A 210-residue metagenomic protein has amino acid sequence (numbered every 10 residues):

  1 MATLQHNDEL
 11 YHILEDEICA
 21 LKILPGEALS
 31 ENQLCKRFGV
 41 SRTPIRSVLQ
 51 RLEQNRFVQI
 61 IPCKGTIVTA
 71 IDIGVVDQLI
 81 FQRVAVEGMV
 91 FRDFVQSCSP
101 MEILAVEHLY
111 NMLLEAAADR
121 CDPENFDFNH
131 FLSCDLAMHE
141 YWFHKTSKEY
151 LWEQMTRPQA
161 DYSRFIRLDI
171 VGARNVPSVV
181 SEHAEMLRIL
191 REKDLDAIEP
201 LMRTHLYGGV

Functional and structural regions predicted by a protein language model:
M1-Q96: Short linear motifs at protein or domain termini
N7, Y11, P177-V180, G209: Anionic, Ser/Thr-rich low-complexity intrinsically disordered regions
Q59-I61, D135, S178-V179: Short, flexible turn/loop "capping" segments at secondary-structure junctions
D72-I73, I166-D169: Short alpha-helical transmembrane interface motifs in multi-pass membrane proteins
P100-R167, E182-R188, A197-G209: Conserved amphipathic alpha-helical segments that form helical-bundle/coiled-coil interaction surfaces
V171-N175: Solvent-exposed loop and edge beta-strand segments that line ligand/cofactor-binding and catalytic clefts
